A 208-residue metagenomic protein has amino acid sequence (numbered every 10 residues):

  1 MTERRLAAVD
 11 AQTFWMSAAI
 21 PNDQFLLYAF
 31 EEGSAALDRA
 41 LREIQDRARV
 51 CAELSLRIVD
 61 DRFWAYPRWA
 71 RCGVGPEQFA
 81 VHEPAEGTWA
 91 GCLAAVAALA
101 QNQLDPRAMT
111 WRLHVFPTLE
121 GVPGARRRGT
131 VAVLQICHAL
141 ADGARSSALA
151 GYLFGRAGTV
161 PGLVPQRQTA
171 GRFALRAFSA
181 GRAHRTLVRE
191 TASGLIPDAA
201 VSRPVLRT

Functional and structural regions predicted by a protein language model:
M1-R5, L27-A36, Q45-R49, L56-T208: Soluble acyl-CoA-dependent acyltransferase catalytic core bearing the H(X)4D motif
T2-A18: Non-catalytic beta-strand/loop surface segments
D10, N22-L27: M16 family metallopeptidases and their MPP-like homologs
S17-D23, A125-R126: Short, flexible turn/loop "capping" segments at secondary-structure junctions
